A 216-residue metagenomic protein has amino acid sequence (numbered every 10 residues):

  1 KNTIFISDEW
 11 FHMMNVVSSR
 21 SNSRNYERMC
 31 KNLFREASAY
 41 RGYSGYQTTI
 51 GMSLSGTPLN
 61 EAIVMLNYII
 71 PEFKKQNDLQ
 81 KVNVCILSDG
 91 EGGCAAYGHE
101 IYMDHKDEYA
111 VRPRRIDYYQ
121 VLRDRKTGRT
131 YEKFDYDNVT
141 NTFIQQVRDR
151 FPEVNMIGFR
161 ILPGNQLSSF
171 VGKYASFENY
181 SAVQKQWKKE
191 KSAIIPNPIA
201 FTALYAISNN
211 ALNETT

Functional and structural regions predicted by a protein language model:
K1-T216: Acidic, glycine-rich A-domain
